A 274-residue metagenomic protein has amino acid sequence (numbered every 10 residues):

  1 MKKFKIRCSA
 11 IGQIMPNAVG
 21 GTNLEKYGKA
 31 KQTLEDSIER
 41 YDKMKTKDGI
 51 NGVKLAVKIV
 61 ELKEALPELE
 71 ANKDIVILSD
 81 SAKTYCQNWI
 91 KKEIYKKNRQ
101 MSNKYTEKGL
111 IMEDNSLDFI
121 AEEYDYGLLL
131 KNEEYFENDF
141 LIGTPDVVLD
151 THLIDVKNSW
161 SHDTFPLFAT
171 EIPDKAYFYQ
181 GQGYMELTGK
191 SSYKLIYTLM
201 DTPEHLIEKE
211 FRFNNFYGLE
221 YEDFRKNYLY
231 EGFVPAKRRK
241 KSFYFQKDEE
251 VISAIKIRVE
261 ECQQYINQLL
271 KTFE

Functional and structural regions predicted by a protein language model:
M1-I111, T202-E204, E208-K209, E220-N227 (+1 more regions): Charged, glycine-rich intrinsically disordered N-terminal tails and low-complexity linkers that flank
S9, S37, G52, S79-S81 (+6 more regions): Generic serine detector
L78, A82, C86, M112 (+4 more regions): Alpha-helical structural motif
K104-L128: Acidic-basic catalytic patches of nuclease active cores, encompassing PD-(D/E)XK and other metal-cofactor nuclease
T106, Y124-R258: Nucleic-acid nuclease catalytic cores
V259-E274: Charged phosphate-binding loop/patch that engages nucleotide di/tri-phosphates or the phosphate backbone of nucleic
